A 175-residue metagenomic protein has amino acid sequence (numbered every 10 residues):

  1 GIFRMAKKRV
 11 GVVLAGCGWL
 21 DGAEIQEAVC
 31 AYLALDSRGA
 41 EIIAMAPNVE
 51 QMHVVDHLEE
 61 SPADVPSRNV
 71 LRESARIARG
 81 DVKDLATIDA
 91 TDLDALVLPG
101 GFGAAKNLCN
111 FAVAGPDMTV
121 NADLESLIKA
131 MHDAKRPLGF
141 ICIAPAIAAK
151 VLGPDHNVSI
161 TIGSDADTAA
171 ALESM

Functional and structural regions predicted by a protein language model:
M5-M131, A146-M175: Extended, subdomain-level signal for the structured scaffold at the beginning of enzyme domains
P137: Phosphate-binding/catalytic loops
I141-A144: Short, thiol/selenol-centered motifs that function as redox-active sites or metal-ligating centers
